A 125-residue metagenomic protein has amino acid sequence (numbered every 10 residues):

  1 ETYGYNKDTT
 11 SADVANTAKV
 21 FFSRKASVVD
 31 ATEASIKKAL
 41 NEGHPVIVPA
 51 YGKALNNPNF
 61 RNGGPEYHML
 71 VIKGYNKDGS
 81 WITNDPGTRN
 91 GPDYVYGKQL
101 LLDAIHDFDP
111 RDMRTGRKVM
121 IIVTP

Functional and structural regions predicted by a protein language model:
E1-I36, N41-E42, F108-P125: Cysteine-nucleophile protease catalytic domains, especially the papain-like/related folds used in DUB/UBL proteases
N6, R24-V28, P49-Y51, N62 (+1 more regions): A short linear-motif detector with a strong N-terminal bias
V29-T88: Active-site-adjacent substructure of cysteine-protease-like catalytic cores
G63-G64, K73-P125: Noncatalytic regulatory segments and standalone regulatory/sensor domains
